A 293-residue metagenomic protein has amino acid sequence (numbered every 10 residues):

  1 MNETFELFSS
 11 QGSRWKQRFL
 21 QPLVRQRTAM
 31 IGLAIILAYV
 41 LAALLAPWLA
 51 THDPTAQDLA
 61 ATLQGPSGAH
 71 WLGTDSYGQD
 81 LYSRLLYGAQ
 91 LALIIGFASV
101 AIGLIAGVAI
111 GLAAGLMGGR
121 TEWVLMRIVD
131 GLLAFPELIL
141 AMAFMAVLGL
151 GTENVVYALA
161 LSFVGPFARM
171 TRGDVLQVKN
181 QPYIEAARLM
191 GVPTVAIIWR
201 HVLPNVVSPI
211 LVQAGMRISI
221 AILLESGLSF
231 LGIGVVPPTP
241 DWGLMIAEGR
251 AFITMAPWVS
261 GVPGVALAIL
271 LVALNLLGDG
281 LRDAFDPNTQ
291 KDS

Functional and structural regions predicted by a protein language model:
M1-V108, L112, G119-R120, L138 (+5 more regions): Gly/Trp-centered helix-boundary motif
Y39, L112, A141-A146, V155 (+4 more regions): Transmembrane alpha-helix boundary and packing residues in multipass membrane permease domains and related
A43, P47, L112-L116, M145-L150 (+8 more regions): Transmembrane helix-loop junction
W71, D75, L81, I105 (+2 more regions): Generic hydrophobic transmembrane alpha-helix motif, especially the helices
L81-L86, I128, F135, T171 (+7 more regions): Short hydrophobic alpha-helical segments within the ABC transporter permease transmembrane module
Q90, A101, L132, P136 (+11 more regions): Residue-level hotspots within pore-lining transmembrane alpha-helices of multi-pass secondary transporters
L91-I95, I110, E122-M126, N154-Y157 (+5 more regions): Short alpha-helical transmembrane interface motifs in multi-pass membrane proteins
L133, F144-L148, L159, V175 (+2 more regions): Glycine-rich helix-loop "coupling/hinge" segments at transmembrane-helix boundaries in multipass transporters
